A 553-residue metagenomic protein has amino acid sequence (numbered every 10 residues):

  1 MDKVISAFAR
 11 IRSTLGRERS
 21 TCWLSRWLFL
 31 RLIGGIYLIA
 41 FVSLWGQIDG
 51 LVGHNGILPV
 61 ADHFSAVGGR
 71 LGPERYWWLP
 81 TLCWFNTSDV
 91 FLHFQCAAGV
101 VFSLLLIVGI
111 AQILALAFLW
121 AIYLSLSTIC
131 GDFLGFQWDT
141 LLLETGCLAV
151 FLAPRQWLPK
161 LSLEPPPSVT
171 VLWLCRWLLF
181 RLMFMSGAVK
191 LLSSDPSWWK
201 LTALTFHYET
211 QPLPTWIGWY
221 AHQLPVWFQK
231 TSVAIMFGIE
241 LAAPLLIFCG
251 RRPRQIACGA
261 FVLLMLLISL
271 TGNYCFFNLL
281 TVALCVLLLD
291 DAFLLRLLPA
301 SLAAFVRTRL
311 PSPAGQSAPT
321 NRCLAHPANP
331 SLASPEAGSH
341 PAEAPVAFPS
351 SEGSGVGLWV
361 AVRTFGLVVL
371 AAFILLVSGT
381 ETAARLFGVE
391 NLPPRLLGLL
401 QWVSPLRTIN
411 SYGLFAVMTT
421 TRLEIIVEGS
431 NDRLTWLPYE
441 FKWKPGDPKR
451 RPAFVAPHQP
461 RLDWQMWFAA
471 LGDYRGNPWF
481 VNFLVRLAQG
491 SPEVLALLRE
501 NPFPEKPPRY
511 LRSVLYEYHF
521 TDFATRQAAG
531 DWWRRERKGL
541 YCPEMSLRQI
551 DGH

Functional and structural regions predicted by a protein language model:
M1, R309, A318-T320, H326-P327 (+2 more regions): A cross-taxon signal for low-complexity, glycine/charged-rich
D2-A314, N321, S351-H553: Alpha-helical membrane-anchoring segments
